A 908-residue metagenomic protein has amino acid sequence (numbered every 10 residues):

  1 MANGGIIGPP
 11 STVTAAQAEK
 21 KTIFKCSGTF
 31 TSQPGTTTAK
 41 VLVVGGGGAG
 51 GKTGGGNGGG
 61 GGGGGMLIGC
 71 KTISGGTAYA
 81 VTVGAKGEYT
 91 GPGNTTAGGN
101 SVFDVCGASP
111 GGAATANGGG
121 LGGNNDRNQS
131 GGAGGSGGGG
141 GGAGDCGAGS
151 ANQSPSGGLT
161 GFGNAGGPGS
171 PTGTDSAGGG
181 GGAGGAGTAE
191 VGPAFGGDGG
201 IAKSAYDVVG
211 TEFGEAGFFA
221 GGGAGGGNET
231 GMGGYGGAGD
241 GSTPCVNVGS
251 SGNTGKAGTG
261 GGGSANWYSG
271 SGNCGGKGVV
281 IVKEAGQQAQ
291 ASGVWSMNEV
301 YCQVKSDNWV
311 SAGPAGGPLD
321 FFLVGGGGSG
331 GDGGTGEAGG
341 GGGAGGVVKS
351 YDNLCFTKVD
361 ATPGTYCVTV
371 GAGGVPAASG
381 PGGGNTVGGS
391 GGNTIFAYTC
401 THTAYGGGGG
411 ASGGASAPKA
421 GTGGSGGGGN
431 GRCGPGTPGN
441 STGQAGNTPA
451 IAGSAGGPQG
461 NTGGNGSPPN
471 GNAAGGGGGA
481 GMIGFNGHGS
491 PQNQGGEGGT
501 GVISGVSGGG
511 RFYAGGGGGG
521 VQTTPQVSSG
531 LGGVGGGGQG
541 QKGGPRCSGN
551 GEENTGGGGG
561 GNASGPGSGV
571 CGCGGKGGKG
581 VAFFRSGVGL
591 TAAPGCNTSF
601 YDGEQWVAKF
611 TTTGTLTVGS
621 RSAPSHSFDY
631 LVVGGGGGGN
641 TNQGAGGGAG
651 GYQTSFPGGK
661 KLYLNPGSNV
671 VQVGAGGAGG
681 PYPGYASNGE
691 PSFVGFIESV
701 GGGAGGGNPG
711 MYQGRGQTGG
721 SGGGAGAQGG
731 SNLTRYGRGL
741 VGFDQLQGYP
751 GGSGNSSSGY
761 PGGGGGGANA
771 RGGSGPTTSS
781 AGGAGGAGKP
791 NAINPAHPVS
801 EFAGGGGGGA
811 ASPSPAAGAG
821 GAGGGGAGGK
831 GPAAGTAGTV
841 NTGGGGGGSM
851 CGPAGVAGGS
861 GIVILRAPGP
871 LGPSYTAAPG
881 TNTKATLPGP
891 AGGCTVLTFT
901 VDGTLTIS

Functional and structural regions predicted by a protein language model:
A2-Q17, K21-K25, T38-N298, P318-S908: Low-complexity, glycine/proline-biased repetitive segments and flexible coils/loops
V13-T14, W309-G313: Short boundary motifs at domain starts and secondary-structure transition points
F30-Q33, S311, L616-R621: Short, T/G/N/S-enriched strand-turn elements that build extracellular solenoid repeat scaffolds
N298, S306-N308: Extracellular beta-sheet-rich ligand-binding/adhesion modules
